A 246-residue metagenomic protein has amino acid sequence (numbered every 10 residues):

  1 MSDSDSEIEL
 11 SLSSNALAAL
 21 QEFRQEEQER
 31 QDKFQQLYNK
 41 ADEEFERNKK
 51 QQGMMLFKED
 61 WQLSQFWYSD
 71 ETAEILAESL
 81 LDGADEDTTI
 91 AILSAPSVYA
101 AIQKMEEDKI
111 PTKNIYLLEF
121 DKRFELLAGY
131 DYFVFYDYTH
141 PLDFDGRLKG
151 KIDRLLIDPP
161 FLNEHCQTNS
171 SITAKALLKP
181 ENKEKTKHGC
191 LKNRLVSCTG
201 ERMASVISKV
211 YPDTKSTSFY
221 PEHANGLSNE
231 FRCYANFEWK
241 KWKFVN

Functional and structural regions predicted by a protein language model:
M1-A100, K104-D108, K113, L227-S228: S-adenosyl-L-methionine
T88, D131, D153: Conserved acidic residues
I92-A95, L118-F120, Y136, I157-P160 (+1 more regions): Short His-Asn-centered micro-motif
S97-P141: Class I SAM-dependent methyltransferase SAM/SAH-binding core
D143-R154: A short acidic, Gly/Pro-enriched loop at the edge of an enzyme's catalytic core that lines a small-molecule cofactor
I152-Q167: A short SAM/SAH-binding and catalytic strip from SAM-dependent methyltransferases
E164-K240: C-terminal substrate-binding/active-site "lid" region of AdoMet-derived donor-dependent transferases
K240-N246: Flexible, glycine-/basic-rich loop-and-beta segments that form/coincide with the SAM-dependent methyltransferase
